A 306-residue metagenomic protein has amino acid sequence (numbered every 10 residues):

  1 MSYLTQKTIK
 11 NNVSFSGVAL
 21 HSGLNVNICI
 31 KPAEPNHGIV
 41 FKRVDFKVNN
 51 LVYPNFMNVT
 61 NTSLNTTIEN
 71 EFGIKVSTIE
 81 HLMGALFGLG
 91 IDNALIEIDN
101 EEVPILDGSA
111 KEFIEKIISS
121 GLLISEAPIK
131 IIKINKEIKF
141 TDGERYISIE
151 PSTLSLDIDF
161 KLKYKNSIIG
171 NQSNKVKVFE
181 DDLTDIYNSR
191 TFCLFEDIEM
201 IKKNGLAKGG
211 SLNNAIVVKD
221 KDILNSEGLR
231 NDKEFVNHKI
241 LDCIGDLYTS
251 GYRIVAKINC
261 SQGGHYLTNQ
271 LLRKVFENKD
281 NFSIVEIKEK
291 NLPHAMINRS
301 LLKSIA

Functional and structural regions predicted by a protein language model:
M1-D92, E97-A306: C-terminal regulatory domains involved in ligand/effector binding and gene-expression control
